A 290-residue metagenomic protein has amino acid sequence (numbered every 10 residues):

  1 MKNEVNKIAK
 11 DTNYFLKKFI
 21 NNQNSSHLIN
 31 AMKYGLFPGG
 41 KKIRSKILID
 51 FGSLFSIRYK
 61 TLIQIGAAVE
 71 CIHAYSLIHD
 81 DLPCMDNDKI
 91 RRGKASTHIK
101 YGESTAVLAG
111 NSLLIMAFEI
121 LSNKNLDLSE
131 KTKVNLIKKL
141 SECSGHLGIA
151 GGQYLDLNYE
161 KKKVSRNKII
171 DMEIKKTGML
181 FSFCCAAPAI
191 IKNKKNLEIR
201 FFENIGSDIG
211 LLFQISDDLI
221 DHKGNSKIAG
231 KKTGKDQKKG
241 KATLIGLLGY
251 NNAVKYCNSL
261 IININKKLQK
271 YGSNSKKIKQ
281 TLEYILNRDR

Functional and structural regions predicted by a protein language model:
E4, K10, K17-L268, S273-L286: Mg2+-dependent prenyl diphosphate-binding active-site environment of isoprenoid biosynthetic enzymes
